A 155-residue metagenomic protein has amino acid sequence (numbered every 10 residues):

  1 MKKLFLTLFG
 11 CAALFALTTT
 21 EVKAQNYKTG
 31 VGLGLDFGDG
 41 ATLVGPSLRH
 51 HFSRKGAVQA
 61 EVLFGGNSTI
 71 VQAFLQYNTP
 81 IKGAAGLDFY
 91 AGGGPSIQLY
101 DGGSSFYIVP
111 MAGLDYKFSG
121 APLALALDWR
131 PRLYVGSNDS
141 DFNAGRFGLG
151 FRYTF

Functional and structural regions predicted by a protein language model:
M1-K28: Cleavable N-terminal export/targeting peptides
L4-F5, H51, G148, T154: Residue-level detector of intrinsically disordered/flexible regions characterized by low predicted structural confidence
T20-G65: Short glycine/proline- and aromatic-enriched beta-strand/turn motifs that initiate or cap beta-hairpins
V22-G30, G56-A57, A85, A124 (+2 more regions): A general secondary-structure boundary signal
Y27-T29, G40-V44, N67-V71, L87 (+2 more regions): Residues that define the transmembrane beta-barrel architecture of outer-membrane proteins
G32-G34, G45, G92-G94, G113 (+1 more regions): Glycine-centered flexibility sites
H50-W129: Gram-negative (and chloroplast) outer-membrane scaffold detector with strong preference for beta-barrel transmembrane
S119-F155: Predominantly the C-terminal beta-signal and adjacent terminal strand-loop region of outer-membrane beta-barrel
